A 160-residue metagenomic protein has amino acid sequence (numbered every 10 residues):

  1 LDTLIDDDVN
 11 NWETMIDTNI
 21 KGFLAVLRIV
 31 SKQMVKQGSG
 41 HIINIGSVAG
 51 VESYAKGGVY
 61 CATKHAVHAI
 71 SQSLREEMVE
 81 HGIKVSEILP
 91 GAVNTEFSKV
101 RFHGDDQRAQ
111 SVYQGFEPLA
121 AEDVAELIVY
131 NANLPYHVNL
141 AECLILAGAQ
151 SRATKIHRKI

Functional and structural regions predicted by a protein language model:
D2, I29-G38: A short helix-coil junction within the Rossmann-fold of NAD(P)-dependent oxidoreductases
D2-L4, D8-E13: Substrate-binding pocket helix/loop in short-chain dehydrogenase/reductase
I5, Y54-G58: Active-site loop immediately N-terminal to the catalytic Tyr-X3-Lys motif of short-chain dehydrogenase/reductase
L27, T63: Active-site helix of classical SDR
K32, E76-V79: Alpha-helical segment proximal to the catalytic Tyr-Lys
S47: Residue(s) in the substrate-gating loop at a strand-loop-helix junction that position the organic substrate next
E87-I88, T95, Q107-T154: C-terminal helical subdomain
